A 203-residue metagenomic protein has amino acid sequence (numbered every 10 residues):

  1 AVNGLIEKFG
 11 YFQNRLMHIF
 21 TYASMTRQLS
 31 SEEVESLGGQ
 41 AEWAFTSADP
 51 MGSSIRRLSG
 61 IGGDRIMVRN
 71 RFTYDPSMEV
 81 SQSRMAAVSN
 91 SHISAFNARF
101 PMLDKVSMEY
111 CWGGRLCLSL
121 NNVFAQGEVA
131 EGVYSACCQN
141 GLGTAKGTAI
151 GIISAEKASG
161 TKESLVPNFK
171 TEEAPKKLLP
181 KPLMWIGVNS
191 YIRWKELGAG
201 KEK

Functional and structural regions predicted by a protein language model:
A1-A130: Active-site substrate-recognition segment that forms the wall of the catalytic cavity or substrate channel
V129-S135, N140-K203: C-terminal lid/capping helical subdomain adjacent to the catalytic/cofactor pocket in oxidative enzymes
